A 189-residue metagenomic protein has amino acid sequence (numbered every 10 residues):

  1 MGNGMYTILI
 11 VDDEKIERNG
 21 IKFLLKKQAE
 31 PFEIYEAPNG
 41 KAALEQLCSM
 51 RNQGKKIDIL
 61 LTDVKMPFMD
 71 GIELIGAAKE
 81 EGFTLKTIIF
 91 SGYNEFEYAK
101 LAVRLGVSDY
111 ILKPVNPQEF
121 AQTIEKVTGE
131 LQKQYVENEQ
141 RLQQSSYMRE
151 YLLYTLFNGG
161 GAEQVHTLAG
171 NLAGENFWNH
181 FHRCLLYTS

Functional and structural regions predicted by a protein language model:
Y6, F32, L85: Switch/coupling loops of ABC transporter nucleotide-binding domains
Y6-L9, R51-L61: Active-site beta3 strand of CheY-like receiver
D12-D13: Acidic di-acidic motifs
I16: Conserved Rossmann-like nucleotide-cofactor binding loop
N19-F23: Charged docking surfaces used in two-component/phosphorelay signaling
I34-K41: Conserved Asp/Asn-Gly motif in the active-site loop of CheY-like receiver
L44-L47, K56-L142: CheY-like receiver
V103, D109, V115-S189: Interdomain helical linkers/hinges and coiled-coil/dimerization scaffolds that transmit conformational signals
